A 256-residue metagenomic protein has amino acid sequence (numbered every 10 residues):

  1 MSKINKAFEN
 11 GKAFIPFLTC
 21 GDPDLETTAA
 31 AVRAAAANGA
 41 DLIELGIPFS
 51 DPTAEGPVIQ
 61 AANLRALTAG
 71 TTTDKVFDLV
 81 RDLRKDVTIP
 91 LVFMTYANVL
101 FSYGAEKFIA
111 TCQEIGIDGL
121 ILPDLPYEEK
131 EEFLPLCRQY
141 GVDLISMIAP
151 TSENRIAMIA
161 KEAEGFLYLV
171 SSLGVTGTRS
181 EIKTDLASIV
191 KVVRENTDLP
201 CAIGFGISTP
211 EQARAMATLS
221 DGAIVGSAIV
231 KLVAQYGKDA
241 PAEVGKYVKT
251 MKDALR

Functional and structural regions predicted by a protein language model:
M1-A7, S50-I59, T71-R81, F101-K107 (+5 more regions): Active-site-adjacent beta->alpha loops and helix N-cap segments on the catalytic face of soluble alpha/beta enzymes
M1-L18, R81-K85, R256: N-terminal amphipathic alpha-helix/helix-capping segment at the start of soluble metabolic enzymes
F14-L18, I43-L45, L91-T95, L120-L122 (+4 more regions): Hydrophobic faces of well-ordered beta-strands that scaffold small-molecule active sites in alpha/beta enzyme cores
P16, A35, G46, C112 (+3 more regions): Conserved, mostly hydrophobic/aromatic
L25-A34, T151-K161, I203, I207-A223: Catalytic cores of alpha/beta
D41-D51, I117-I121, P126-E129, L169-G177 (+2 more regions): Glycine-rich phosphate-binding active-site loops on the catalytic face of alpha/beta enzymes
I47, Q60-L122, L255: Active-site beta->alpha loop and helix N-cap motifs at the rims of alpha/beta catalytic domains
V76, K191-L199, S208-R256: Alpha/beta catalytic cores of nucleotide-metabolism and tRNA/nucleoside-modifying enzymes
